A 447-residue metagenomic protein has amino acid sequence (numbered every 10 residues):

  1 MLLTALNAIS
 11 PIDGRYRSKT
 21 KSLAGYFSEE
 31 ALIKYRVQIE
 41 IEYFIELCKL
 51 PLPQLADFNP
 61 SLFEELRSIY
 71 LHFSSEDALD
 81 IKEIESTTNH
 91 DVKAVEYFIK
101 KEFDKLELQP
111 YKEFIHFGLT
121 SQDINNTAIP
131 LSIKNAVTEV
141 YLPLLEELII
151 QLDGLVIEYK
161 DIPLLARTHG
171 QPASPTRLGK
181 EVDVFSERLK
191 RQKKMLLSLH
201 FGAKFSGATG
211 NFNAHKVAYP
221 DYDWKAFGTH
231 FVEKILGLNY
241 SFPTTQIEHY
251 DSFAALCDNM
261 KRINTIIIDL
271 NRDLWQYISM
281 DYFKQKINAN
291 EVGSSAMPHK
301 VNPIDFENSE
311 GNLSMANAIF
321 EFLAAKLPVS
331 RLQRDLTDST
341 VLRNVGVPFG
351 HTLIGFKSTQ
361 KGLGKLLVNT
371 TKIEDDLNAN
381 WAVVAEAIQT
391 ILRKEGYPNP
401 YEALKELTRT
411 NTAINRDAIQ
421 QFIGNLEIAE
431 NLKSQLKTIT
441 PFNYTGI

Functional and structural regions predicted by a protein language model:
L2-F212, Y219-H230, G293-S294, F306-N308 (+4 more regions): A helix-coil-helix interface module used to build multimeric assemblies and to scaffold catalytic/cofactor sites
L2-K34, I39, E85-N89, K234 (+2 more regions): Glycine-rich cofactor/substrate-binding loops
F44-I45, K100, E146-I149, D153 (+8 more regions): Structural signal for well-ordered, non-membrane alpha-helices
F103-Q109, L197-H200, S279-Y282, N317-E321 (+1 more regions): Proline-centered turn/helix-capping motifs that create local helix->coil transitions or kinks
S121-I124, H169-K180, H215-D223, P243-I247 (+8 more regions): Alpha-helix capping and helix-loop boundary segments enriched in small/acidic/polar residues
K134-L142, E146-I149, D183-S186, K190 (+5 more regions): Short amphipathic alpha-helical segments with heptad-repeat character
I157-K160, L197, F201, W275 (+4 more regions): Alpha-helical coiled-coil oligomerization motifs
Y219-G311: Acidic, glycine-rich loop-and-beta core segments that form the ion-binding/anion-interacting portion of active sites
